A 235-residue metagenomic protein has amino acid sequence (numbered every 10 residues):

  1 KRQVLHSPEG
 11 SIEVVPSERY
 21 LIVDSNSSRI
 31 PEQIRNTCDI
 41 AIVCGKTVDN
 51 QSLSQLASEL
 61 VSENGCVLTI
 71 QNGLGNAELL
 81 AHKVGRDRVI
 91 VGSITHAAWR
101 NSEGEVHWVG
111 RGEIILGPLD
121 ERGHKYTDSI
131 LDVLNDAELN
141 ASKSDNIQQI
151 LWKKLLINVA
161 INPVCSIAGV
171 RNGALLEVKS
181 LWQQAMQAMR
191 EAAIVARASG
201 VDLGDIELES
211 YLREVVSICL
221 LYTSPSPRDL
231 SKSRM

Functional and structural regions predicted by a protein language model:
K1-E13: Glycine-rich phosphate-binding loop and adjoining beta1-alpha1-beta2 segment of Rossmann-like nucleotide-binding folds
I12-E105: Rossmann-like NAD(P)(H) cofactor-binding subdomain of soluble oxidoreductases
E59-L60, H82-R88, G104-E209, E214: Internal alpha-helical scaffold of NAD(P)-dependent oxidoreductase catalytic cores
Y222-D229: Conserved small/polar residues in nucleotide/adenosyl-binding loops
R234-M235: Hydrophobic alpha-helical segments, chiefly the membrane-spanning helices and signal/signal-anchor peptides
